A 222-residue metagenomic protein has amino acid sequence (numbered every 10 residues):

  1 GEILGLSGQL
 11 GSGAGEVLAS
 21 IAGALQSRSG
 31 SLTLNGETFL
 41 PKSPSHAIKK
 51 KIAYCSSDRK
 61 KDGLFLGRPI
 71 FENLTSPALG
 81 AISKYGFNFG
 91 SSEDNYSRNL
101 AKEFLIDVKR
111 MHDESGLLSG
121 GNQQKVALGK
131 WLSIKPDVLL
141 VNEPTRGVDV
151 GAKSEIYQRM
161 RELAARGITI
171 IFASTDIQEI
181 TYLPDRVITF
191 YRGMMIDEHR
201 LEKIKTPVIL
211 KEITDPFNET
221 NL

Functional and structural regions predicted by a protein language model:
G1-L222: Glycine-rich phosphate-binding loops of nucleotide-dependent enzymes
